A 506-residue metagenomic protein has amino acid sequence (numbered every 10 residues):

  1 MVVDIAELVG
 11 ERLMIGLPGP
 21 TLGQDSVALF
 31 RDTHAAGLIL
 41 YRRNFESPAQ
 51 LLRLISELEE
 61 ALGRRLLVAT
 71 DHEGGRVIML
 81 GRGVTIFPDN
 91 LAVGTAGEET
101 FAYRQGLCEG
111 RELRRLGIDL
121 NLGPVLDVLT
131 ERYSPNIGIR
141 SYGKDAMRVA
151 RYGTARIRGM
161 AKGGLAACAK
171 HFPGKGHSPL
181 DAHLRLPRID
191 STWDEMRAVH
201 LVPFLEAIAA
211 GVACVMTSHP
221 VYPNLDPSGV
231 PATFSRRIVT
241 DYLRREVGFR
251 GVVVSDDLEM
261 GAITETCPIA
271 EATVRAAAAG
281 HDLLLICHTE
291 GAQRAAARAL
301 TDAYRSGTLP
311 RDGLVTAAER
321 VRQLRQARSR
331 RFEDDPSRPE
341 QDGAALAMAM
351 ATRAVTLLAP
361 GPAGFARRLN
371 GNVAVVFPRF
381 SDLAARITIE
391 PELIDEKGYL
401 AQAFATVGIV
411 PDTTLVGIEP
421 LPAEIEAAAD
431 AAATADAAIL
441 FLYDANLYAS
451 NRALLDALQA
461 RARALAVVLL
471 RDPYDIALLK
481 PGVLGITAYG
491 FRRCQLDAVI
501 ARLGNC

Functional and structural regions predicted by a protein language model:
M1-T33, T266-C506: Preference for extracellular/luminal or secreted protein segments
I5, G16, L22-Q24, R43-V68 (+2 more regions): Second-shell residues forming the walls of enzyme active-site clefts
A28-Y41, C108-L120: Catalytic domains of carbohydrate-active enzymes, especially glycoside hydrolases
L66-H72, L122, L465-D472: Short beta-strand elements of ligand-binding domains
V84-E98, S141-G143: A charged helix-plus-loop insertion that forms the helical arch/lid used to bind and gate nucleic-acid substrates
G97-I118, H200, A209, E271-A278: Alpha-helical scaffold segments that flank or form the walls of functional sites
L126-N136: Short, conserved phosphate-binding/catalytic loop or strand-edge motifs used in phosphoryl-/nucleotidyl-transfer
